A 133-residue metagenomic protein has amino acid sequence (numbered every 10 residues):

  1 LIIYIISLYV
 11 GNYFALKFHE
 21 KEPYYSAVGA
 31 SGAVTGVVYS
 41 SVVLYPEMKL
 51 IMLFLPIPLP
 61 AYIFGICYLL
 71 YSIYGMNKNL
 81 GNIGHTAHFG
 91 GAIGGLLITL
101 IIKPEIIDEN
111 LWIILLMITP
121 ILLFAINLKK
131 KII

Functional and structural regions predicted by a protein language model:
L1-I133: A detector for small-residue-rich transmembrane helices and their helix-helix packing motifs
